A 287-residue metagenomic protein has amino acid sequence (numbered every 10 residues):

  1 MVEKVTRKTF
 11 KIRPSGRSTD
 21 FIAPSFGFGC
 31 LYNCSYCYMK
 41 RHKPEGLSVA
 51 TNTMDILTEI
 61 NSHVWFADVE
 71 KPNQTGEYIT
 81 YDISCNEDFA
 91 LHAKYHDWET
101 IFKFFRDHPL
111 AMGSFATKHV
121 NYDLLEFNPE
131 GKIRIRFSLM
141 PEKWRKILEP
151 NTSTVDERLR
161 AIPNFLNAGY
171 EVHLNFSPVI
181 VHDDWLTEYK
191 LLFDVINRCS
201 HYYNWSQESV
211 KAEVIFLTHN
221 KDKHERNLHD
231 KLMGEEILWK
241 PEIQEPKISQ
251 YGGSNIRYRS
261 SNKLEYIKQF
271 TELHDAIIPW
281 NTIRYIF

Functional and structural regions predicted by a protein language model:
E3-I22, S35-S138, N164: Conserved Radical SAM active-site core
P24-C34: Cysteine-centered iron-sulfur cluster-binding motifs in ferredoxin-type domains/subunits of redox enzymes
I56, W98, R158, Y189 (+2 more regions): Aromatic/hydrophobic pocket-lining residues that form the small-molecule binding cavity in soluble enzyme cores
Y78-D82, M112-S114, K132-R136, E171-N175 (+2 more regions): Structural preference for beta-strand elements that scaffold enzyme active sites
E87-L91, V120-D123, I133-T152, P178-D183 (+2 more regions): Conserved radical SAM core fold
T152-F165: Glycine-rich S-adenosyl-L-methionine
D184-S200: Catalytic cores of alpha/beta
N197-F287: Auxiliary Fe-S-binding modules of radical SAM enzymes
